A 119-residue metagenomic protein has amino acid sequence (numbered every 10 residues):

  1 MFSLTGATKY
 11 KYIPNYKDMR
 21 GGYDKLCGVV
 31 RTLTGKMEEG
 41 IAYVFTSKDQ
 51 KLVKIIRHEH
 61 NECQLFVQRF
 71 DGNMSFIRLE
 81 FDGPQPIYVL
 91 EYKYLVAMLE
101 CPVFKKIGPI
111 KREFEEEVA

Functional and structural regions predicted by a protein language model:
M1-A119: Polybasic/polar functional segments that serve as interface/processing modules
